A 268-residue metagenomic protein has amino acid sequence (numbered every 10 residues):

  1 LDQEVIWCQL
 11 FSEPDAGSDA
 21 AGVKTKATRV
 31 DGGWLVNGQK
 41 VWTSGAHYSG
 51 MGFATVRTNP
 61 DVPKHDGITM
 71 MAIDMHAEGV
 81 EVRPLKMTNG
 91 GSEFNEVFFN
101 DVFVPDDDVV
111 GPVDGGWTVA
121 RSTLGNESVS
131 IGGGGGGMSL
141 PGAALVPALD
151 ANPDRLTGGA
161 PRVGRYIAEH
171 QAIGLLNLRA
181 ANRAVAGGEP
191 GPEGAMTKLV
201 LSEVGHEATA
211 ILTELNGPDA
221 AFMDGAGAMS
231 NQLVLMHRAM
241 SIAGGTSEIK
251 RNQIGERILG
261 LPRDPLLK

Functional and structural regions predicted by a protein language model:
Q3-S12: A short, Trp-centered hydrophobic/proline-enriched beta-strand micro-motif
A16-G17, V41-H47, T88-N89, S130 (+1 more regions): Glycine-rich phosphate/pyrophosphate-binding beta-alpha loops
D19-V23: Structural signature of FAD isoalloxazine-binding scaffolds in flavoprotein oxidoreductases
T25-T28: A structural signal for short hydrophobic beta-strand segments in well-ordered beta-sheet cores
N37-R83: A short core secondary-structure module
V80-L175, M240: Glycine-rich beta->alpha junctions and the first turn(s) of the following alpha-helix
V119-E127, I131-G134, N216-K268: Glycine-rich phosphate/cofactor-binding loops in nucleotide/flavin-utilizing enzymes
T157-A160, Q171-G227: C-terminal helix-coil-helix/basic helical segment that borders enzyme active sites and/or dimer interfaces and provides
